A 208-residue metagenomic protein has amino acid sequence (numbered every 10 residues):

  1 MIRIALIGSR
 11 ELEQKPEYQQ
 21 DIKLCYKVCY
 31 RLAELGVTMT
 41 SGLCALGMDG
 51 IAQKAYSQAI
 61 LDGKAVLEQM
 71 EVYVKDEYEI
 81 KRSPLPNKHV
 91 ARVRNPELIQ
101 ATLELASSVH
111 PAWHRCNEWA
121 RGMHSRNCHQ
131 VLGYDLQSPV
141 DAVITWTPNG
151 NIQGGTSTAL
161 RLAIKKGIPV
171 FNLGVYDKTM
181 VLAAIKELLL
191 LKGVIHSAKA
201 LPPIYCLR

Functional and structural regions predicted by a protein language model:
I2-K199: Acidic/glycine-enriched connector segments
K199-L207: Low-complexity, Gly/Ser/Thr/Pro-rich intrinsically disordered linker/tail segments
